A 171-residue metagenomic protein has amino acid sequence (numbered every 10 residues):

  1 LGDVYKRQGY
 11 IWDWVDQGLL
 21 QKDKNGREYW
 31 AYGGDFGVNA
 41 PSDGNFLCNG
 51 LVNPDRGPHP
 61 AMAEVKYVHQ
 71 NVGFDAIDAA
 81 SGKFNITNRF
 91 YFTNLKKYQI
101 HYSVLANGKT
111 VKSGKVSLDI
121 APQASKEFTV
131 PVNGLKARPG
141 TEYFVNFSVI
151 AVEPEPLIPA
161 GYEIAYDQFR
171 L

Functional and structural regions predicted by a protein language model:
L1-Y5, Q168-L171: Short, intrinsically disordered, charge-balanced linker/junction segments flanking boundaries in proteins
D3-S81, F90-K96, H101-T110: Extended substrate-binding grooves/exosites of carbohydrate-active enzymes
A63, V72, F84, V145 (+1 more regions): A broad, low-specificity signal marking well-ordered, structured residues that form hydrophobic/aromatic
G73-D75, N85, S117-D119, T129-P131 (+1 more regions): Generic structural detector for well-ordered beta-strands
K83-F90, V130, V145-V149: Buried hydrophobic-core signal for structured, non-transmembrane domains
K97, S125, G140-F144: Extracellular Ig-like/FN3 beta-sandwich strand-entry sites
G108-P139: Intrinsically disordered, low-complexity Pro/Gly/Ser/Thr-rich segments with frequent PxxP/GP/PP motifs and embedded
G134-L171: Terminal connector regions
